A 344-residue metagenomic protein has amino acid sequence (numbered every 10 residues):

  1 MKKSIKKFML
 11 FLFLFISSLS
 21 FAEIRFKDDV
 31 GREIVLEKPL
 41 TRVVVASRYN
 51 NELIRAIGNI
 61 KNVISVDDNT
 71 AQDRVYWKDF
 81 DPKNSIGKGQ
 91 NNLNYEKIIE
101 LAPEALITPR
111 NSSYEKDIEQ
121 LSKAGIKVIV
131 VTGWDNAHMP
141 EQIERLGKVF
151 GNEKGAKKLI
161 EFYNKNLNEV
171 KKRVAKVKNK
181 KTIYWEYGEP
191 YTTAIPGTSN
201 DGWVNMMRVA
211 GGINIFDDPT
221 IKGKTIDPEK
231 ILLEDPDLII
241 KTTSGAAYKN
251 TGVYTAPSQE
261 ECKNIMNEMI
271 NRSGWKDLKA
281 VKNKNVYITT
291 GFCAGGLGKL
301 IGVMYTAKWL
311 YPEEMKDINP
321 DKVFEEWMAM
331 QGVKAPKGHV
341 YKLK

Functional and structural regions predicted by a protein language model:
M1-M9: Bacterial N-terminal signal peptides that target proteins for export
F13-F21: Hydrophobic h-region of N-terminal signal peptides that target proteins for export in Gram-negative bacteria
E23-F26, E33, A105, K116-I195 (+3 more regions): Extracytoplasmic substrate-binding proteins
D29, N84-E96, P219-P228: Short helix-initiation/N-cap motifs at beta->coil->alpha
I34-L40, K78-I86, A210-T220: A local structural motif
V45-L101, A105-N111: A short, structured surface patch at a secondary-structure boundary
N94-A102, A124, I226-D235: Short helices/loops that flank or line small-molecule/ion binding pockets
G197-M266, R272-S273: Flexible, glycine-rich surface segments
